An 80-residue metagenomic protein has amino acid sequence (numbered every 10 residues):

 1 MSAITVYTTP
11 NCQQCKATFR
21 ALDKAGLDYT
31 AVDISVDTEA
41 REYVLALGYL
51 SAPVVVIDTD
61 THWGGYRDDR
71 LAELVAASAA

Functional and structural regions predicted by a protein language model:
M1-L27: Local sequence-structure signature of Cys/Sec-based thiol-disulfide redox active-site neighborhoods
T9, Y49, D68: ATP/adenylate-binding site constellation spanning eukaryotic-like Ser/Thr protein kinases, ABC-transporter
Q13-Q14, T38-E39, D69: Short alpha-helical
A25, L45, S78: Chalcogenol-based redox active-site neighborhoods
L27-A40, S51: Thiol-based oxidoreductase modules, predominantly thioredoxin-like and allied folds used for disulfide exchange
E42-L45, G65: Short secondary-structure transition/capping segments
L45-V55: Structural micro-motif
I57-A80: Non-catalytic, surface beta->alpha helical segment in thiol-disulfide oxidoreductase systems
